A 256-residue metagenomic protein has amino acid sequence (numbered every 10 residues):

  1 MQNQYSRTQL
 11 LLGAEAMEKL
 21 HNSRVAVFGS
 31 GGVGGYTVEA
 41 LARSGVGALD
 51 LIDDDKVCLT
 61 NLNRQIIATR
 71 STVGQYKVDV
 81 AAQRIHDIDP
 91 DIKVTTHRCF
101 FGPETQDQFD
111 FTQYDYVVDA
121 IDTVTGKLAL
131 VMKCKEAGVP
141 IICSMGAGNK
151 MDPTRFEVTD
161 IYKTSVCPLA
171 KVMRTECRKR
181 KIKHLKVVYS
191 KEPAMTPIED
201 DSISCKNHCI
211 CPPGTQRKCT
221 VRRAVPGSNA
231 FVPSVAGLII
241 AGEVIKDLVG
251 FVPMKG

Functional and structural regions predicted by a protein language model:
M1-G256: Adenine nucleotide-associated cytosolic modules
